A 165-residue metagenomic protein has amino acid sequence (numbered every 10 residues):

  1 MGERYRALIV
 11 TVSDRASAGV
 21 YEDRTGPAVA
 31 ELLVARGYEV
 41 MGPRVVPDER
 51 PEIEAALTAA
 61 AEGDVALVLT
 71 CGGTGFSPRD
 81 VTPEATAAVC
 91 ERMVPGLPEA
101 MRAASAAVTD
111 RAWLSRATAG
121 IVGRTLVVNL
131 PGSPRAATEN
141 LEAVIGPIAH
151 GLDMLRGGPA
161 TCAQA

Functional and structural regions predicted by a protein language model:
M1-A165: Non-catalytic beta/alpha edge segments that cap or flank active sites
